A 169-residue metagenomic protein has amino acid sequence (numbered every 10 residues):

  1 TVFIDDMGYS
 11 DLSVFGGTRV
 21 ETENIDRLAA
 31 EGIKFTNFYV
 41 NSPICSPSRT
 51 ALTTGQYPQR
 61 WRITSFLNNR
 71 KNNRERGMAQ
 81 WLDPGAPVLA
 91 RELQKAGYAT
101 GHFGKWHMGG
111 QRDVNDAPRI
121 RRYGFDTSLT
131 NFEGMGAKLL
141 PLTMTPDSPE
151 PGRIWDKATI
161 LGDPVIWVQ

Functional and structural regions predicted by a protein language model:
T1-Q169: Formylglycine-dependent sulfatase
